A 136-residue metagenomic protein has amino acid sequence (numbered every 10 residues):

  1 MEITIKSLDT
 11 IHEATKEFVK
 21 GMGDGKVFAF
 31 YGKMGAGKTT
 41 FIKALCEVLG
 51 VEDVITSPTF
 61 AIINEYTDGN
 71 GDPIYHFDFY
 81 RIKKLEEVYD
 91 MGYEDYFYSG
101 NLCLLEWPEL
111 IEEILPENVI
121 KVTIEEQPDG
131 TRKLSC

Functional and structural regions predicted by a protein language model:
M1, E47, E86-V88, E94-C136: Short phosphate-coordinating micro-motif centered on Lys-Gly-acidic
M1-E17: N-terminal pre-Walker A segment at the start of P-loop NTPase domains
V19-G25: Phosphate-binding P-loop
F28-F30: Hydrophobic anchor at the beta1->P-loop junction of P-loop NTPases
M34: The conserved Walker
K38: Conserved lysine of the Walker
V51-Y66: Short beta-strand-centered segment that lines the nucleotide-binding/catalytic pocket of NTP-utilizing
E65-Y96: Mid-chain, well-packed structural core segment of small domains
